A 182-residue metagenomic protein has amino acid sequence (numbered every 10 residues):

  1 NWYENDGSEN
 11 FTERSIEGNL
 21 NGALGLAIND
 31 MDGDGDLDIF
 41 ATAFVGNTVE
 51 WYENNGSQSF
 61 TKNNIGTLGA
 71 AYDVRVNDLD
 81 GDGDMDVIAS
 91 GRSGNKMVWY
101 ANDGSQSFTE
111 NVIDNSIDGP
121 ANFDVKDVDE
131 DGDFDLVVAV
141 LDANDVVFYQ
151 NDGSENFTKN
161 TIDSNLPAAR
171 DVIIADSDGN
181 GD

Functional and structural regions predicted by a protein language model:
W2, I39, V49-W51, M97-W99 (+1 more regions): Hydrophobic beta-strand positions in blades of beta-propellers and related beta-sheet-rich domains
W2-N21, E53-G69, A101-D118, Q150-P167: Blade-edge motifs of beta-propeller repeat domains
W2-Y3, I16, F40, L136 (+1 more regions): Intrinsically disordered, low-complexity linker/propeptide segments enriched in Ser/Thr/Gly/Pro and acidic residues
G22, A70, S93, G119 (+3 more regions): Exposed loop/turn and edge beta-strand positions of beta-sandwich/beta-sheet ligand-binding modules
L24-M31, Y72-L79, A121-V128, R170-D178 (+1 more regions): Beta-propeller blade termini
D34, D38, D82, D86 (+3 more regions): Acidic carboxylate motifs that coordinate Ca2+ or other divalent cations, activating on Asp/Glu
I39-A43, V87-G91, L136-V140: Hydrophobic beta-strand segments that make up the repeating blades of beta-propeller and related beta-repeat
V45-N47, S93-N95, D142-N144: Short glycine/acidic-enriched loop and turn motifs that connect beta-strands
